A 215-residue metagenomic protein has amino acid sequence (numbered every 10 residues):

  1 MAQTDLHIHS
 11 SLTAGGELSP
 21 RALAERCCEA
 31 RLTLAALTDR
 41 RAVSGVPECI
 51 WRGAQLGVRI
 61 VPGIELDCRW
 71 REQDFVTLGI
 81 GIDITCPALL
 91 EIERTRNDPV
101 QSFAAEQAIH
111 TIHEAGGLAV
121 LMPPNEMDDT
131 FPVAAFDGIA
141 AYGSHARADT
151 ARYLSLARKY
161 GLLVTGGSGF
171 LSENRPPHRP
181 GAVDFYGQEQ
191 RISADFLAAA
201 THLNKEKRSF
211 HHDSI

Functional and structural regions predicted by a protein language model:
M1-W70, I109, L118, N125-F136 (+3 more regions): An N-terminally biased module of ancient metal coordination in phosphate/nucleic-acid-related enzymes
A14-L18, D98-F103, G181-R191: Short, exposed beta-strand "edge-strand" segments with a Pro/Gly-rich flavor and a Y/T-containing core
V46-A134, N174, Q190-I215: Extended substrate/RNA-proximal surfaces in nucleic-acid metabolism proteins
Y142-I215: Long, positively charged, glycine-interspersed low-complexity recognition regions
